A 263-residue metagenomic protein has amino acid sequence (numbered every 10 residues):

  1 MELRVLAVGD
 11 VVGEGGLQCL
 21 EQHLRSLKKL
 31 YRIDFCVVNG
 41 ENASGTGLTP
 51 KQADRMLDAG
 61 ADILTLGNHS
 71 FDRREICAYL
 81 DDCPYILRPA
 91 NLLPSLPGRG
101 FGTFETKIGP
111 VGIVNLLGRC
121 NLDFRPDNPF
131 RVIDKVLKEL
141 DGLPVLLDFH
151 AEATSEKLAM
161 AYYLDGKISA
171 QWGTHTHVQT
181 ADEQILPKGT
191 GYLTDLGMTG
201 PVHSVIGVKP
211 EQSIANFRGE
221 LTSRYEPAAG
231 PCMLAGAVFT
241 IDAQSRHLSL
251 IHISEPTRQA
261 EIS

Functional and structural regions predicted by a protein language model:
M1-D54, G100, D127-N128, K135-K138: N-terminal active-site segment of His-dependent metallophosphoesterases
L3-G9, P110-G118, L146-D148, L193: Active-site-proximal beta-strand elements of phosphoester/diester hydrolases
D10, L64, V114, L146 (+2 more regions): Divalent metal-coordination and catalytic microenvironments
S26-L27, P97-P144: Binuclear metal-dependent hydrolase catalytic cores centered on His/Asp/Glu-rich metal-binding motifs
F35, R55-L66, A78-P89, T154-P227: Conserved beta-sheet core of the metallophosphoesterase superfamily
G40-M56, G118-D127, K135-T176: Active-site-proximal segments of metal-dependent phosphoesterases and phosphodiesterases across multiple
S70-T106, I113, D123: Glycine/small-residue-rich loop that forms an oxyanion/phosphate-binding "nest" at active or ligand-binding sites
I251-S263: Single conserved hydrophobic/aromatic residue that forms the stacking wall/gate of nucleotide- or nucleobase-binding
